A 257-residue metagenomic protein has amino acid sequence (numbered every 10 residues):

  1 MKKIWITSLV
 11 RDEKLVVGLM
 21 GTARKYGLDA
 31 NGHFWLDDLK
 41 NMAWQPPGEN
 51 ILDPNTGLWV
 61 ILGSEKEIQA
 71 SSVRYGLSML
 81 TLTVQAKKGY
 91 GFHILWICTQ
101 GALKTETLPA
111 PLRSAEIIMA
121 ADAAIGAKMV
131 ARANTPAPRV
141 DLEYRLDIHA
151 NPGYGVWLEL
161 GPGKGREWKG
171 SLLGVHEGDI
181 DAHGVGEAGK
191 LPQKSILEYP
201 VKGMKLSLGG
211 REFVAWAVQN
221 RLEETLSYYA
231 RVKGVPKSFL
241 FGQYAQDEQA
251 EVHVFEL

Functional and structural regions predicted by a protein language model:
M1-E13: A short, flexible N-terminal coil/short beta segment enriched in small residues
L19-G32: Short helix-loop-beta junction
W35-M79: TIR-domain catalytic/interaction hotspot
D38, S64-K66, Y90-T105: Short beta-alpha junction loops
T81-F92: Arginine/glycine-rich "motif VI" loop of SF2 helicases in the C-terminal RecA-like domain
Q85, G101-P136: Domain-level recognition of nuclease-like catalytic cores that cleave nucleotide substrates
V130-R221: Charge-rich interaction segments
L208-L257: Extended, charged low-complexity segments that frequently continue into or abut oligomerization scaffolds
